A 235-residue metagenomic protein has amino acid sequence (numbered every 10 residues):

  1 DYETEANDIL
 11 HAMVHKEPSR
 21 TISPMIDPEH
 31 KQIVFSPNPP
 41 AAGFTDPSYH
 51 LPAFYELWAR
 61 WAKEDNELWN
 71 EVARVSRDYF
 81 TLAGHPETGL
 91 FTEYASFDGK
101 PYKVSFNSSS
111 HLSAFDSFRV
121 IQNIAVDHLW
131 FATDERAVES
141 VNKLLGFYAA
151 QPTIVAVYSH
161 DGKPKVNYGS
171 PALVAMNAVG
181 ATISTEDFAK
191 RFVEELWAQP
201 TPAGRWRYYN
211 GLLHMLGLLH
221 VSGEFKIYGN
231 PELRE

Functional and structural regions predicted by a protein language model:
D1-A175, G180-D187, R207-Y208: Extended ligand-binding clefts on enzyme/binding-domain cores
N123-V126, W130, G180-E235: Terminal, non-catalytic domain-edge segments
